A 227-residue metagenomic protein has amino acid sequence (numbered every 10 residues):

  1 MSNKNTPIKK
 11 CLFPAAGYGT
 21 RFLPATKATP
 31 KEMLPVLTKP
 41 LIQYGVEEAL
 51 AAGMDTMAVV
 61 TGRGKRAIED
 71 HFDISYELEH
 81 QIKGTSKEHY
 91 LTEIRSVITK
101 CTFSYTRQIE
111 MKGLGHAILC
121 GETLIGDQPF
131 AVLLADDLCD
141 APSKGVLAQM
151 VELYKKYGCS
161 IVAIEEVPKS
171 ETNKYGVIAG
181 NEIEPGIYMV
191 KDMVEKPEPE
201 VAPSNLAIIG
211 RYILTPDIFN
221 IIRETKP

Functional and structural regions predicted by a protein language model:
S2-K87, S143-A148: N-terminal glycine-rich phosphate-binding loop and ensuing alpha1 helix
G17, R63, D137, P216-D217: Alpha-helix/helix-capping structural signal
E32, T102-S104, M189: Conserved beta-strand segments of alpha/beta enzyme cores
V59-V60, T106, G210: Small/polar loops that bind or transfer phosphate-bearing groups
E77-Q81, E88-G180, P216, I222-K226: Conserved beta-loop-beta/alpha segment of the NTase-like Rossmann-fold superfamily that binds/positions NTPs
N181-S204: A short, charged helix-loop
A202-I213: A conserved mid-domain beta-alpha-beta active-site/ligand-binding segment of alpha/beta enzyme cores
